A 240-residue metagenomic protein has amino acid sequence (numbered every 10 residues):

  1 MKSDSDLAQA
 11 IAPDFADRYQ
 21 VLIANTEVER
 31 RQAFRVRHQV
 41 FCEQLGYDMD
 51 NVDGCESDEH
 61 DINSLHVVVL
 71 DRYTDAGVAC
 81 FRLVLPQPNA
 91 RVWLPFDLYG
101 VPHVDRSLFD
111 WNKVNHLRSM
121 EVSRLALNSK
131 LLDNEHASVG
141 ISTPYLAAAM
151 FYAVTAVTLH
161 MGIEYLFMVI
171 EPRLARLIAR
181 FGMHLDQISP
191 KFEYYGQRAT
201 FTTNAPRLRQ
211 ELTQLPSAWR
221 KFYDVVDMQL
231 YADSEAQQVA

Functional and structural regions predicted by a protein language model:
M1-D6: Intrinsically disordered, serine/threonine/proline
L7-C55, E59-I62, H66-G77, L85: Short amphipathic alpha-helix that is part of the acyltransferase structural core
E29, L174, L208: Short phosphate-engaging motifs
N63-L65, A79, R118, Q197: Residues that flank catalytic or metal-binding motifs in active/ligand-binding sites
L65-L70, N112-H116, A126-N128, M168-I170 (+2 more regions): A general structural signal for short secondary-structure boundary/capping elements
R82: Short hydrophobic beta-strand segments that form the core of ligand-binding sensory/regulatory domains
P88-N204: Acyl-donor binding region in acyl/amide transferases
H184-A240: Accessory, usually C-terminal, subdomains that scaffold auxiliary metal cofactors
